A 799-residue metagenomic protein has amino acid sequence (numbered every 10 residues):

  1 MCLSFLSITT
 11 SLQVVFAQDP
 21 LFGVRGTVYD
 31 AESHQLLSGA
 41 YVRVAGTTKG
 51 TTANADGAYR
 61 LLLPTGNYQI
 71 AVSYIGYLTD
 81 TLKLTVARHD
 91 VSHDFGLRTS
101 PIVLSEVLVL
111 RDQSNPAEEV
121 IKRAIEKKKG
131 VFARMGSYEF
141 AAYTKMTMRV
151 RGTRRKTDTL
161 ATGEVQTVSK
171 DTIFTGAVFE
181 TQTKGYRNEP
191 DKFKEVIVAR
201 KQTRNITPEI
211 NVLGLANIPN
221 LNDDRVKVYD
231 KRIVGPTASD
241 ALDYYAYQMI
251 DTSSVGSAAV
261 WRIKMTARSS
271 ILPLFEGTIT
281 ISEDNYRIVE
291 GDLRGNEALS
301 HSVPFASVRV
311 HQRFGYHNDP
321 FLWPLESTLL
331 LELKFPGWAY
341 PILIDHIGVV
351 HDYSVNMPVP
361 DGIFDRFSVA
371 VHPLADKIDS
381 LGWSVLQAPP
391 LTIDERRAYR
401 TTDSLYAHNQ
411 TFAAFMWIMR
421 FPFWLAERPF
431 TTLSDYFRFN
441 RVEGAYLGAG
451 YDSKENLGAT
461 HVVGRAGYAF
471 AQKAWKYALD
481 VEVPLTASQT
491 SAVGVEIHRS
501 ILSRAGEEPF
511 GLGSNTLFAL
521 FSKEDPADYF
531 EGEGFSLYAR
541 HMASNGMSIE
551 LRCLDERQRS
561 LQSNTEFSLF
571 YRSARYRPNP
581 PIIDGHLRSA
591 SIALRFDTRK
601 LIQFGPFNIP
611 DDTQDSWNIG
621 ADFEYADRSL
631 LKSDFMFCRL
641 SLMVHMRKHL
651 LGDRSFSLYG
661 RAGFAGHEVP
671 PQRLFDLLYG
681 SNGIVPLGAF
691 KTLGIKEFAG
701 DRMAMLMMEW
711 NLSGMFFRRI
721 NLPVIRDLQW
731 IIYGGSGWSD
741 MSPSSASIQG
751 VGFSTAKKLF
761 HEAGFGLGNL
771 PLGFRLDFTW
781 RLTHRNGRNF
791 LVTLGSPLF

Functional and structural regions predicted by a protein language model:
F22-V24, A31-G46, T65: Short, ordered, surface-exposed loop/turn motifs in non-cytosolic proteins
V44-A45, Q69-L82: A short, solvent-exposed loop/turn motif at the edges and junctions of modular extracellular/periplasmic domains
T47-A58: Short, acidic Ser/Thr/Gly-rich low-complexity loop/linker segments typical of extracellular and cell-surface proteins
P101, E106-R262, T266-F275, P336-R438 (+4 more regions): Structured extracytoplasmic
V109, L293-N296, R428-F439, A449-G450 (+8 more regions): Transmembrane beta-strand segments that form the barrel wall of outer-membrane beta-barrel proteins
F132-M135, I418-R428, K454-H461, L485-A492 (+5 more regions): Short loop/turn motifs that connect adjacent beta-strands in outer-membrane beta-barrel proteins
V308, E443-L447, K473-Y477, E531-F535 (+6 more regions): Residues that define the transmembrane beta-barrel architecture of outer-membrane proteins
F437, A492-F530, P580, L594 (+1 more regions): C-terminal outer-membrane beta-barrel translocator/porin domains of Gram-negative envelope proteins and their
